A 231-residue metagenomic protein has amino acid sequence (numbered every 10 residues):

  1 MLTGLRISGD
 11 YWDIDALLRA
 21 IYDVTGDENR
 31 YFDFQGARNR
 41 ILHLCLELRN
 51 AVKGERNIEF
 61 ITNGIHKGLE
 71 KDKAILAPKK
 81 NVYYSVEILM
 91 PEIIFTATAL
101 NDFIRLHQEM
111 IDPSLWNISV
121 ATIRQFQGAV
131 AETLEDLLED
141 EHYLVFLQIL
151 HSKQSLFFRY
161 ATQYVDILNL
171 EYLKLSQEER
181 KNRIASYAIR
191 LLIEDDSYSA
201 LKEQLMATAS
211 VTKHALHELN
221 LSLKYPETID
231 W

Functional and structural regions predicted by a protein language model:
M1-W231: Positively charged, low-complexity terminal tracts and the immediately adjacent first secondary-structure elements
